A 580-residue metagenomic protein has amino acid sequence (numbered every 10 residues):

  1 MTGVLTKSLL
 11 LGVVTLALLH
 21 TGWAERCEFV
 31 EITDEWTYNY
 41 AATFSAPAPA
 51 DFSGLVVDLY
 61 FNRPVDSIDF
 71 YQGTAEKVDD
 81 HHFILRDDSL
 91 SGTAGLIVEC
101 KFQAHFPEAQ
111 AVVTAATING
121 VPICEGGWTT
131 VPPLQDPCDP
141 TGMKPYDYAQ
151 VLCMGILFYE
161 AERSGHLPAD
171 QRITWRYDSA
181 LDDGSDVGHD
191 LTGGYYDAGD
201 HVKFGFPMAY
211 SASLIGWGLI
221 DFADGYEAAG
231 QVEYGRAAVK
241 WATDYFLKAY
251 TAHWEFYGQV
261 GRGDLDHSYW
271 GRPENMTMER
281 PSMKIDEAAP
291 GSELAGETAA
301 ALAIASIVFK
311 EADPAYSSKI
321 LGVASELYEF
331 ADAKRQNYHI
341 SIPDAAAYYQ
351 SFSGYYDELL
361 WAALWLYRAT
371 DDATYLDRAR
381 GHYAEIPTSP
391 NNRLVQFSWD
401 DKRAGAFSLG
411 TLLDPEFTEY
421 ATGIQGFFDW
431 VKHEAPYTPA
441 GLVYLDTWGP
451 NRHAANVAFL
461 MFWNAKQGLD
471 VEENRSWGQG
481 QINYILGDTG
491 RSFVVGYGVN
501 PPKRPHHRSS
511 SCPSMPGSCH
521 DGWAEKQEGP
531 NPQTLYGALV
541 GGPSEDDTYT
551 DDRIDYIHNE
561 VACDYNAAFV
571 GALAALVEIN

Functional and structural regions predicted by a protein language model:
M1-A17, T21: Classical eukaryotic N-terminal signal peptides for Sec-dependent ER targeting/secretion, especially the positively
V14-P140, S389: Extracellular low-complexity, O-glycosylation-prone Ser/Thr/Pro/Gly-rich "stalks" and linkers flanking catalytic
P133-G218, Q259-A305, A346, F352-G381 (+3 more regions): Aromatic (Trp/Tyr) and acidic
Y146, A198, D224-R236, P314-S318 (+4 more regions): Short, surface-exposed loop/turn segments at secondary-structure junctions
W217-W241, M278-D286, I304-L321: Short coil/linker segments at helix-helix boundaries
G235-H253: Carboxylate/His-rich catalytic cores and anion/metal-binding grooves
S325-E329, A333-Q336: Hydrophobic, small-residue-rich alpha-helical packing segments that form membrane-like cores
A384-R393: Solenoid-like repeat scaffolds
